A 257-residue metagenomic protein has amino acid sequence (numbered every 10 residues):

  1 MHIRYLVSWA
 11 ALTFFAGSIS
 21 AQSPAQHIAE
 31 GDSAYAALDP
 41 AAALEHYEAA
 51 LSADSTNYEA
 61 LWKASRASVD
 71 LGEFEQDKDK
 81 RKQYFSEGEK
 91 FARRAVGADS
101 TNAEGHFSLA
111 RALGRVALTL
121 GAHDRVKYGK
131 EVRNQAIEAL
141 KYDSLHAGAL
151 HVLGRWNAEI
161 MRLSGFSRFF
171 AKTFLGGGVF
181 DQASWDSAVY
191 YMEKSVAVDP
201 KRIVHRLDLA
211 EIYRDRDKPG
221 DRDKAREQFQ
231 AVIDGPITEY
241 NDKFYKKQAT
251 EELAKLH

Functional and structural regions predicted by a protein language model:
Y5-S18: Bacterial N-terminal signal peptides
S23, H27, G31-A34, A42-A53: N-terminal segments that cap or nucleate solenoid repeat domains
P24, F166-G176, Q182, P200-I203 (+3 more regions): Terminal, low-structured helical/coil segments at or just beyond the last alpha-helical repeat
P24-A25, Y58-E59, A103-E104, A147-G148 (+2 more regions): Helix-start (N-cap) detector for alpha-helical repeat units in TPR-like alpha-solenoids, especially tetratricopeptide
P24-Y35, W62, F107, H151 (+2 more regions): Alpha-helical tetratricopeptide repeat
E30, A64, L71, L109 (+6 more regions): Structural register within alpha-helical repeat arrays
S33-H46, R66-T101, S108-L145, R155-K194 (+3 more regions): Short coil/linker segments at helix-helix boundaries
A49-A67, N102-E104: Short, charge-rich amphipathic alpha-helical segments embedded in non-transmembrane helical bundles/solenoids
